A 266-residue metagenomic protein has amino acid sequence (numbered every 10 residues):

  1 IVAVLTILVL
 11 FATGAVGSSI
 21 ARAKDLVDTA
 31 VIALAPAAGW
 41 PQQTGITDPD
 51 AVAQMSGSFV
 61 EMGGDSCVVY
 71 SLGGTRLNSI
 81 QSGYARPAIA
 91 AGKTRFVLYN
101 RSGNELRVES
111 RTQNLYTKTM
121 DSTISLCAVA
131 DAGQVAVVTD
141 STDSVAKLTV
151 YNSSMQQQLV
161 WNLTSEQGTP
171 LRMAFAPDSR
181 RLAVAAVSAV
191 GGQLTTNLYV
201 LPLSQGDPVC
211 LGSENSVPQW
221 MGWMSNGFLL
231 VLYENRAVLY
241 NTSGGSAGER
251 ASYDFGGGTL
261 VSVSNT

Functional and structural regions predicted by a protein language model:
I1-T47: Sequence/structural signature of beta-propeller modules and their immediately flanking N-terminal secretory/stalk
A15-S19, S66-V68, N104-V108, D143-T149 (+2 more regions): Structural motif
A30-T44, G73-Q81, T112-T119, Q157-L163 (+2 more regions): A short beta-strand motif characteristic of beta-propeller blades
G45-A53, S82-T94, S122-G133, Q167-F175 (+2 more regions): Repeated scaffold domains used in trafficking and secretory/extracellular systems, primarily beta-propellers
F59, F96, V135-A136, S179-L182 (+1 more regions): Hydrophobic beta-strand positions that form the internal "hydrophobic ladder" of WD40/Gbeta-like beta-propeller blades
M62, Y99, V137-T139, A185 (+1 more regions): Residue-level marker for isolated small/hydroxyl-bearing positions within beta-strands of beta-sheet-rich domains
V68-T123, S252, T259-T266: Structured, soluble extracytoplasmic/luminal domains of envelope-associated proteins
V187-T266: Extracytoplasmic/luminal low-complexity segments enriched in Pro/Gly and acidic/polar residues that act as flexible
